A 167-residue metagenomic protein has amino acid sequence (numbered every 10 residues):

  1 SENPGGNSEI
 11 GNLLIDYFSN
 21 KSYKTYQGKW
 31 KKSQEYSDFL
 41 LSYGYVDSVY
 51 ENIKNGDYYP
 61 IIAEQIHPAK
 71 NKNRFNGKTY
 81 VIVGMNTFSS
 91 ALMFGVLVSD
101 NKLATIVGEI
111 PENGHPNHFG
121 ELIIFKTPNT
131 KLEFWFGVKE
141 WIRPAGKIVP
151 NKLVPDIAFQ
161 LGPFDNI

Functional and structural regions predicted by a protein language model:
S1-I167: C-terminal "post-core" interaction segments
